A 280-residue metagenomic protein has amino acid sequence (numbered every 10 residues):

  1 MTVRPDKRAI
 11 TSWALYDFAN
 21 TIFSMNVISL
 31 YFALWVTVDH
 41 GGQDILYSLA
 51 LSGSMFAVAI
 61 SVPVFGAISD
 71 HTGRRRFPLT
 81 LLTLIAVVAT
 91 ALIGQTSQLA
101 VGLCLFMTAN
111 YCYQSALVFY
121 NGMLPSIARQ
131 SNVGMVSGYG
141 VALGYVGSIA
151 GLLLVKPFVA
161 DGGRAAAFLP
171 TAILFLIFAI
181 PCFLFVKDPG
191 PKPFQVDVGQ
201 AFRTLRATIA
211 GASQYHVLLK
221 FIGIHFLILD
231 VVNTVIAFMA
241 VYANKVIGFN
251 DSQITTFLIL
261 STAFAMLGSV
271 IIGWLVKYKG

Functional and structural regions predicted by a protein language model:
M1-T11, D188-G223: Juxtamembrane intracellular "pre-TM" segments in multi-pass secondary transporters
T2-M55, L219-I224, I228-F257: Helix-loop boundary and gating motifs at the non-cytosolic
I60-R74, L267-G280: Helix-to-loop junctions at the C-terminal end of transmembrane segments in multipass secondary transporters
T80-Q98: C-terminal ends and interior cores of transmembrane alpha-helices in multi-pass membrane transporters/permeases
A89, L99-A116: Hydrophobic core of transmembrane alpha-helices in multi-pass small-molecule transporters, especially MFS/SLC-type
S115-R129: Intracellular juxtamembrane helix-capping segments at the cytosolic ends of symmetry-related transmembrane helices
G134-V155: Glycine-rich segments within core transmembrane alpha-helices of 12-TM secondary carriers
G151-V159, I173-K192: C-terminal membrane-cytosol helix-exit motif in multi-pass small-molecule transporters
